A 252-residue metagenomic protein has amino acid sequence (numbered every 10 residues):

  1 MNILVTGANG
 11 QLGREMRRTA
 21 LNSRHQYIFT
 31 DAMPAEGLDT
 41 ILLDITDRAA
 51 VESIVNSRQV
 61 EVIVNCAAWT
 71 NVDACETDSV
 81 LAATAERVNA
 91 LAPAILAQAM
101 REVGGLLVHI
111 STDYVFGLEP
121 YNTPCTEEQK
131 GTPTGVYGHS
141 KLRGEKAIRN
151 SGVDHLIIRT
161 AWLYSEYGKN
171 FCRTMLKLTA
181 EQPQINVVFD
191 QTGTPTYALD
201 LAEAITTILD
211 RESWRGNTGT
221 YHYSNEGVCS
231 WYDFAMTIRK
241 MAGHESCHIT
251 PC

Functional and structural regions predicted by a protein language model:
I3-N22: N-terminal Rossmann NAD(P)H-binding glycine-rich loop of SDR-like oxidoreductase domains
T6, T30, C66-A67, L107-D113 (+1 more regions): SDR active-site strand-loop-helix element
Q11, H25-P34: Conserved glycine-rich Rossmann-like NAD(P)H-binding loop of the short-chain dehydrogenase/reductase
M33-R48: Rossmann-fold cofactor-recognition segment
I45-V88: NAD(P)H-binding glycine-rich loop region in Rossmannoid oxidoreductase-like domains and their noncatalytic homologs
V80-I95, L106, V115-I158, W162-L163: Catalytic helix-loop patch of NAD(P)-dependent Rossmann-fold dehydrogenases
K146-G193, L199-D200, T206-T207: NAD(P)-dependent short-chain dehydrogenase/reductase
A204, R211-C252: Mid/C-terminal beta-alpha module of Rossmann-like enzyme folds, strongest in SDR-family dehydrogenases/epimerases
